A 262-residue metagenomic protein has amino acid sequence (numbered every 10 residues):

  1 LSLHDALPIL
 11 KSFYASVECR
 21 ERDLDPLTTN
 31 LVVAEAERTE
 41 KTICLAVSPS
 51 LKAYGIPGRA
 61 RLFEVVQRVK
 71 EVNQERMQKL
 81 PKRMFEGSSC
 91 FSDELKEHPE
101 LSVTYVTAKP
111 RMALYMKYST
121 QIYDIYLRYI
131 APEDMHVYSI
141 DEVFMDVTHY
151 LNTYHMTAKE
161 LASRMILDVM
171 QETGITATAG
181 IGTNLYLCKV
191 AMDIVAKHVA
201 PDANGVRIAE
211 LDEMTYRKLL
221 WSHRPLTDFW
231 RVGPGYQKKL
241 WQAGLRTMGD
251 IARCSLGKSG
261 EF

Functional and structural regions predicted by a protein language model:
L1-F262: Gly/Gly-Pro- and Ser/Thr-rich, intrinsically disordered tail segments characteristic of DNA damage-repair and tolerance
